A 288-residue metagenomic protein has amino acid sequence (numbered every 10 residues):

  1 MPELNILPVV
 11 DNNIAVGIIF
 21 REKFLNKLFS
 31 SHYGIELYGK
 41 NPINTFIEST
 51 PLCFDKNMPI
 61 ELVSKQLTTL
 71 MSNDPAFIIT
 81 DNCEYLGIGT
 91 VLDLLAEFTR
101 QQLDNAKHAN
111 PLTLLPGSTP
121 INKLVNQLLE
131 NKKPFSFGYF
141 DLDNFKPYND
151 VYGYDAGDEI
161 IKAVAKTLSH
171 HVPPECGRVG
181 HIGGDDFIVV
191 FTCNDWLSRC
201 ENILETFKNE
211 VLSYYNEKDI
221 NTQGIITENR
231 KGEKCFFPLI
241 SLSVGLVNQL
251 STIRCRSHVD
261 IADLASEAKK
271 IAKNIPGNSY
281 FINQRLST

Functional and structural regions predicted by a protein language model:
M1-P2, L7-L25, L67, F77-D93: A glycine-centered beta-loop-beta connector
A15, P75, T80-K123, Q127 (+2 more regions): Cytosolic regulatory modules rich in charged/polar residues
F20-A76, T90-L112: Tandem CBS (Bateman) regulatory domains
T99, D104-N105, E267, I271 (+1 more regions): C-di-GMP signaling machinery
G117-S136, K146-P173, R178-G184, I188 (+3 more regions): Conserved long alpha-helical elements within nucleotide-processing catalytic cores of c-di-GMP signaling and class III
S136-D143, V179, S243-L246: Active-site-flanking beta-strand signature of metal-NTP-handling nucleotidyl enzymes and homologous cyclase-like
D186-K218, S257: Short helix/loop segment flanking the catalytic signature motif in cyclic-nucleotide metabolism enzymes
Y215-E267, S279-R285: A short glycine-enriched loop-to-beta-strand structural element that forms part of the catalytic core of nucleotide
